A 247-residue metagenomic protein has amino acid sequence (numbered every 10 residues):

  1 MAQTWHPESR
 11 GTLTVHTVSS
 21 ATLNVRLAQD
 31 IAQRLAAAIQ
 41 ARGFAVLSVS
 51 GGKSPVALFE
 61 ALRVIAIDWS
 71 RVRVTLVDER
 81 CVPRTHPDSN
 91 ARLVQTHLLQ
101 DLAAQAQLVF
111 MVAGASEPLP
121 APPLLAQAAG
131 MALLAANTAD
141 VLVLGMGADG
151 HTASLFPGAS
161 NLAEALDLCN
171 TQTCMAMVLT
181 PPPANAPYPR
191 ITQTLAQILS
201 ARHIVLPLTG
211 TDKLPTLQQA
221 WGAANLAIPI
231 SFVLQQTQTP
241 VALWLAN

Functional and structural regions predicted by a protein language model:
M1-L47: N-terminal glycine-/serine-/threonine-rich phosphate-binding loop
A2, T194-A196, S200-N247: ATP/nucleoside-binding phosphotransfer catalytic cores, i.e., glycine-rich phosphate-binding loops
A2-G11, S70-V143: Ligand-binding beta-strand-loop-alpha-helix segment within the catalytic cores of soluble metabolic enzymes
I39, G43-R63: Glycine-rich N-terminal segment of FAD-binding domains in flavoprotein oxidoreductases, spanning the beta-loop-helix
V49-S54, L144-A148, T209: Glycine-rich beta-strand-to-loop/alpha-helix junction loops that act as flexible
A61-W69, R92-T96, P157-L166: A glycine- and small-aliphatic-rich helix-loop capping segment at beta-alpha/alpha-beta transitions that lines
I65-R73, L102-A103, D167-L168, A196-A201 (+1 more regions): Short, conserved loop/helix-junction motifs that constitute active-site signature segments in enzyme catalytic cores
A148-A196: Class I SAM-dependent methyltransferase SAM-binding "motif I" and its flanking Rossmann-like core
